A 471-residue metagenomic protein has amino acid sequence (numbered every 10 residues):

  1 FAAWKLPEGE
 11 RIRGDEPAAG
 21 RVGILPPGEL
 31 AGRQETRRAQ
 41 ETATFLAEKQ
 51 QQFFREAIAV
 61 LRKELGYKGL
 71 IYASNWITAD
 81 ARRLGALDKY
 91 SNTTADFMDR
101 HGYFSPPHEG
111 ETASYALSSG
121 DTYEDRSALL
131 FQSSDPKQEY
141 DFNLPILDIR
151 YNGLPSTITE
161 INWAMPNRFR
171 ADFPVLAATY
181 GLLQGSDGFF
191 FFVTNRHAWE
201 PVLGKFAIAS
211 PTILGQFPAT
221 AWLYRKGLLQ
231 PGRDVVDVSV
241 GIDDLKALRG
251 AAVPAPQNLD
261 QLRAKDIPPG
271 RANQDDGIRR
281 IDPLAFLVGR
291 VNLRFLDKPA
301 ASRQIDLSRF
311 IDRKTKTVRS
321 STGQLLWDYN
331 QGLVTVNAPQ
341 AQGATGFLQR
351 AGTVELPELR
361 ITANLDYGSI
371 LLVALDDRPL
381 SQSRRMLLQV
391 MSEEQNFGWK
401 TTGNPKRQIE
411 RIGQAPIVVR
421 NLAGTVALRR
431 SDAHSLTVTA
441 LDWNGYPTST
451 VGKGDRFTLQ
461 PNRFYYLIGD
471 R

Functional and structural regions predicted by a protein language model:
F1-E48: Active-site-proximal, well-structured secondary-structure segments within enzyme catalytic domains
P17, E35, Q40, T44 (+2 more regions): Glycoside hydrolase catalytic-domain groove-lining segments
V60, G66-Y67, R83, D88-Y115 (+4 more regions): Active-site-proximal helices and loops of the catalytic beta/alpha 8
T157-I161, A177, G185: Extended, hydrophobic alpha-helical segments in both membrane/secreted and soluble proteins
L182-S435, P447: Aromatic- and carboxylate-lined catalytic core of secreted/periplasmic carbohydrate-active enzymes
L372, D455-R471: C-terminal beta-strand-rich structural cap/linker in extracellular carbohydrate-active enzymes
T437-T439: Beta-strand signatures of extracellular beta-sandwich domains
G445-K453: Surface-exposed loop/edge segments in extracytoplasmic proteins
